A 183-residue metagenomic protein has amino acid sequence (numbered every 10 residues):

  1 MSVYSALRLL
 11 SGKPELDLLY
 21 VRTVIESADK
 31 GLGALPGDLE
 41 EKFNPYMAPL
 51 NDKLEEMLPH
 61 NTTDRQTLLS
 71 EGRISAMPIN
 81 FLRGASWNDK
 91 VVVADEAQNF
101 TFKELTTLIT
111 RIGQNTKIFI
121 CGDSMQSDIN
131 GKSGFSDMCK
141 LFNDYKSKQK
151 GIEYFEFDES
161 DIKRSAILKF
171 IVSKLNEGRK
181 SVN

Functional and structural regions predicted by a protein language model:
M1-A94, Q98-N183: Conserved helicase motor core of SF1/SF2 NTP-dependent helicases
